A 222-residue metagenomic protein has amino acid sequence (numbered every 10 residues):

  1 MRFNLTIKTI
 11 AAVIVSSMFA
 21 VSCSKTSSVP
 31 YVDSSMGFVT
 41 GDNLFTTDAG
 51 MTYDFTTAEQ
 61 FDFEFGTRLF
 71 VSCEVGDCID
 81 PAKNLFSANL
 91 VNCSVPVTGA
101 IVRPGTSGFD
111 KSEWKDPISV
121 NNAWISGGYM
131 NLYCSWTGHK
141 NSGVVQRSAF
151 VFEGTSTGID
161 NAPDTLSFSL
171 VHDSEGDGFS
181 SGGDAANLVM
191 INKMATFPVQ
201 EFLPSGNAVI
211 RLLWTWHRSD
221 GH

Functional and structural regions predicted by a protein language model:
R2, V32-H222: First exposed extracellular module after export/assembly in secreted or surface-exposed proteins
R2-I10: Bacterial N-terminal signal peptides that target proteins for export
F19-S22: C-terminal motif of bacterial Sec signal peptides marking the signal peptidase cleavage site
S24-S27: Bacterial signal peptide processing site
